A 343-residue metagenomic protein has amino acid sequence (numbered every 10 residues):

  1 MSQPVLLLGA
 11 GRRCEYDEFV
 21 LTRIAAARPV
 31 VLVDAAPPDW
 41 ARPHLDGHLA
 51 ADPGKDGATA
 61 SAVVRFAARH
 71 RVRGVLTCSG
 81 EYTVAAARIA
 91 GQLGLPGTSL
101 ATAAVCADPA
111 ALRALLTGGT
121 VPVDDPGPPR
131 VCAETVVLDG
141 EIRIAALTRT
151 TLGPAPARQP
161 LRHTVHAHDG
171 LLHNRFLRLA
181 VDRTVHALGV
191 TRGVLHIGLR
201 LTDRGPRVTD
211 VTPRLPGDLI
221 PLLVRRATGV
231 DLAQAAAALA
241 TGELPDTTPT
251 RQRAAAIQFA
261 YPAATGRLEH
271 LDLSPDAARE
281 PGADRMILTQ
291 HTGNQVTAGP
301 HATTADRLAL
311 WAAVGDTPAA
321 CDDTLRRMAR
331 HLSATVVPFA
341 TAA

Functional and structural regions predicted by a protein language model:
M1-T102, C106, D316-A320, T324-H331 (+1 more regions): ATP-binding N-terminal substructure of ATP-dependent carboxylate-amine bond-forming enzymes
L6, V30, A237-A343: Peripheral (often C-terminal) accessory segments that flank ATP-dependent C-N-forming ligase machineries
D17-T22, R113, P275-D276: Short amphipathic alpha-helical segments and helix-helix/interface helices
R42-P43, A157-R158, H301-D306: Short, flexible turn/loop "capping" segments at secondary-structure junctions
A104-V121: Glycine-/Pro-rich loop/turn segments that contact NAD(P) or position catalytic residues in Rossmann-like domains
V123-P206, P213: Internal nucleotide-binding/catalytic subdomain
F176-I197, D203, T212-H270: Active-site "cap" helix and flanking loop/linker of ATP-utilizing ligase/carboxylase catalytic domains
